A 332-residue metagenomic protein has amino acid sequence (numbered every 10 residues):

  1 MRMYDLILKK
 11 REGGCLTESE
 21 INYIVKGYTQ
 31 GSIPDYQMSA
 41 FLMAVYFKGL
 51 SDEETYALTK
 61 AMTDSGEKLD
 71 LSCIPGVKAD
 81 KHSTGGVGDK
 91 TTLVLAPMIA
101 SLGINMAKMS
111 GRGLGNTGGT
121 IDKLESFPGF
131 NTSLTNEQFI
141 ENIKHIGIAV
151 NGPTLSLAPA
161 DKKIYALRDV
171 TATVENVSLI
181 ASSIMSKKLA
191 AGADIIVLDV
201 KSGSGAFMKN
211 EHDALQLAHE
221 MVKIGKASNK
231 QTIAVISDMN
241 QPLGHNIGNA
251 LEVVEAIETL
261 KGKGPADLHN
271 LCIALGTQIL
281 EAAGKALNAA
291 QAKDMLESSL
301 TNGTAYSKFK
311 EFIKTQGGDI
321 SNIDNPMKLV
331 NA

Functional and structural regions predicted by a protein language model:
M1-G88, T259-L260, K308-D319: Acidic, glycine/proline-rich low-complexity segments that act as flexible tails and inter-domain linkers
D5, T17, K68, K78 (+3 more regions): Well-ordered secondary-structure scaffolds
L42-Y46, K123, D161-V170, D199-M208 (+1 more regions): Active-site-proximal beta-alpha loop/turn segments in soluble metabolic enzymes
F47, L93-A107, K187-G192, A227-S228 (+1 more regions): Alpha-helix C-terminal capping segments
V77-A100, I104-N116: Glycine/serine-rich anion-binding loops at beta->alpha junctions that coordinate negatively charged ligand groups
M109, I143, N151-P153, I184 (+2 more regions): Short beta-strand segments
K123-A149, H219-G225, N229: A glycine-rich helix N-cap at a beta->alpha junction
K144-A193: Phosphate/diphosphate-binding glycine-rich loops and adjacent basic-rich segments that engage nucleotide
